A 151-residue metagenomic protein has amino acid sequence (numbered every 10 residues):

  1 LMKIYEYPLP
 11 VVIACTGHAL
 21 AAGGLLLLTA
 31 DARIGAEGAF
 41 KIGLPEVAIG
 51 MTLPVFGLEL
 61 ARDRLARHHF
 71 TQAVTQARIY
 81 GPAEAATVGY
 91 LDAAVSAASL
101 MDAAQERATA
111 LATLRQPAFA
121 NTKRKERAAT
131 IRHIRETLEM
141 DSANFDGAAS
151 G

Functional and structural regions predicted by a protein language model:
M2-I49: Glycine-rich beta-to-alpha active-site loop
M2-V11, V88, D102, S150-G151: Terminal-region recognition feature
A21, A77-E84: Acidic, divalent-metal-coordinating active-site segment for phosphoryl/phosphodiester hydrolysis, typified by short
D31-A32, Q72, Q76-R78, A93 (+1 more regions): Well-ordered beta-strand positions
G35-A36, F40, A86-T137: C-terminal long alpha-helix characteristic of the crotonase
G57-H68: Hydrophobic, secondary-structure "cap" segments at the distal end of domains
Q116-F119, G147-G151: C-terminal amphipathic helix plus adjacent low-complexity, charged tail appended to glycosyltransferase catalytic
